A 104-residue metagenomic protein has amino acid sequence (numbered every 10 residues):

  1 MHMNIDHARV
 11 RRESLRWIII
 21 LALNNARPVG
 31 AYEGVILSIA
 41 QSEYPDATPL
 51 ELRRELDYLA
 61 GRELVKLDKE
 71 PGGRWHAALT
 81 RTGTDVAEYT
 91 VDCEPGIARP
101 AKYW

Functional and structural regions predicted by a protein language model:
M1-G30: Short alpha-helical segments that sit at the start of domains
A22-A26, S42-E43, K66: Alpha-helix C-capping/helix-to-loop hinge sites
V29-A40: Short acidic, hydrophobic short linear motifs in intrinsically disordered regions
D46-G61: Short amphipathic alpha-helical interaction segments
A60-E70: A short, conserved structural fragment
E70-V86: Accessory beta->alpha helical hairpin/"wing" motif in late/C-terminal subdomains of nucleic-acid enzymes
R81-W104: Short, amphipathic alpha-helical interaction segments positioned at domain boundaries
